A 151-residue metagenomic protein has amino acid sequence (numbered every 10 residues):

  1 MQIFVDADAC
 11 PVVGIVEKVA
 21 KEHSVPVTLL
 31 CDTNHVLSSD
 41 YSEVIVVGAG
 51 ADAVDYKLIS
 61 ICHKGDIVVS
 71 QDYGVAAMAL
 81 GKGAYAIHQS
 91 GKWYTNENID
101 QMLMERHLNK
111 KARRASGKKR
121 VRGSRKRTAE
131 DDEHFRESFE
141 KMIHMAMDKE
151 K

Functional and structural regions predicted by a protein language model:
Q2-K151: Nuclease catalytic cores that cleave nucleic-acid phosphodiester bonds, predominantly acidic two-metal-ion
